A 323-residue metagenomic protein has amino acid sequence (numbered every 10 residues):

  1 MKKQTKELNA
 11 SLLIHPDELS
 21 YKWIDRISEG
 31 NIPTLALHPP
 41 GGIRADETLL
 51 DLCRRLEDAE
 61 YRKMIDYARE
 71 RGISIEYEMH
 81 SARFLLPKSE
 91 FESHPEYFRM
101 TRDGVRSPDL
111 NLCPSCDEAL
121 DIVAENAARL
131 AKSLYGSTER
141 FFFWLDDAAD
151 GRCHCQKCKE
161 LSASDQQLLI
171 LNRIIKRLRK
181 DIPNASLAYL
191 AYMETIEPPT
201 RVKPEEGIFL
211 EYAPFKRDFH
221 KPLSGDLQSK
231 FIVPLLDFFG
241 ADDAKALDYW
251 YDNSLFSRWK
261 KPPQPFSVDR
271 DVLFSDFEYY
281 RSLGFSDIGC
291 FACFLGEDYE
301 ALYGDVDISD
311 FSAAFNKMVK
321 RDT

Functional and structural regions predicted by a protein language model:
M1-K6: N-terminal carbohydrate-binding accessory modules
S11-S224, L236-F239, A244-Y280, F285-D322: Aromatic-lined carbohydrate-binding surfaces of glycoside hydrolases
G225-K230: Charged helix-capping and loop-helix junction motifs
